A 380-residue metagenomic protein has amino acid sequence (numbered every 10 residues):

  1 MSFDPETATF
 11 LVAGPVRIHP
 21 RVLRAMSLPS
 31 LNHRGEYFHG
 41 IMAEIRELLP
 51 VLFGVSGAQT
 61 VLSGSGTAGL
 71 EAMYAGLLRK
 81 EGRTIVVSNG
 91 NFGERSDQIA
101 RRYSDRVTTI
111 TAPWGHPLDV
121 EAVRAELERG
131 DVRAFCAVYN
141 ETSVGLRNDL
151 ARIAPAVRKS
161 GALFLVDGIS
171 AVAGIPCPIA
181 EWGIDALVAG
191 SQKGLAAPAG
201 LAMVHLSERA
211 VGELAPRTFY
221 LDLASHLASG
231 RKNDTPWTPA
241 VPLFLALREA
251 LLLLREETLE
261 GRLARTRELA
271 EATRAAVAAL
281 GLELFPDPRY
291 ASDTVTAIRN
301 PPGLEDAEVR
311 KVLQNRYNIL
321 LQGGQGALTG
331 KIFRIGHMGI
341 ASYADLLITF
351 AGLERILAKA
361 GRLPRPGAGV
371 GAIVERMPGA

Functional and structural regions predicted by a protein language model:
M1-G35: N-terminal "arm"/small-domain region of PLP-dependent enzymes with the aminotransferase-like
R17-I18, Q192-A279, A380: Active-site C-terminal subdomain of aminotransferase-like
A25-A72, N91, R95, I99: Conserved N-terminal alpha-helix of the aminotransferase class I/II PLP-enzyme fold
L78-E94: Conserved PLP-anchoring active-site segment centered on the Schiff-base-forming lysine
P117-A173: Active-site phosphate-binding strand-loop segment of PLP-dependent enzymes
A180-Q192: Conserved active-site segment immediately N-terminal to the catalytic lysine that forms the internal aldimine
E283-R316: Conserved PLP-binding catalytic core of the aspartate aminotransferase-like
A327, K331-A380: PLP-dependent enzyme catalytic core of the Aspartate aminotransferase-like
